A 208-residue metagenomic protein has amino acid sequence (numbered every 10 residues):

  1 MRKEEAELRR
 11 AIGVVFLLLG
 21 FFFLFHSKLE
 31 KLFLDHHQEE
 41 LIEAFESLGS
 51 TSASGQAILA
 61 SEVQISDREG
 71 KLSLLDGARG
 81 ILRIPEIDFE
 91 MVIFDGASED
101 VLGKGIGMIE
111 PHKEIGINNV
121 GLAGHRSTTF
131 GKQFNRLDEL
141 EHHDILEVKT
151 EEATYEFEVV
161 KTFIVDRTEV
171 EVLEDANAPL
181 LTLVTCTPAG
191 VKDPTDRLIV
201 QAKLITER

Functional and structural regions predicted by a protein language model:
M1-A6: N-terminal Lys/Arg-rich, disordered targeting/topogenic segments
R10-R208: Solvent-exposed, non-transmembrane regions of membrane-associated and secreted proteins
